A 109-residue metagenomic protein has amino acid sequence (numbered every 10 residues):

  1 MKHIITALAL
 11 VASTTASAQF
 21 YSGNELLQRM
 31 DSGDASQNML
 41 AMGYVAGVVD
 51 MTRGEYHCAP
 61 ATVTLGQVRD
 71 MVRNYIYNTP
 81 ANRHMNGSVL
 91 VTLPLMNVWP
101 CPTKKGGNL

Functional and structural regions predicted by a protein language model:
M1-I4: Positively charged n-region of N-terminal signal peptides that target proteins for export
A7: Conserved active-site beta-strand-loop modules that form the wall/rim of enzyme catalytic pockets and either contain
S13-S17: N-terminal signal peptide c-region/cleavage motif recognized by signal peptidases
Q19-N74, P94: Short N-proximal segments of mature Sec-exported proteins
Y75-L109: Surface-exposed, polar helix/loop patches in the mature regions of secreted/periplasmic/lumenal proteins that form
